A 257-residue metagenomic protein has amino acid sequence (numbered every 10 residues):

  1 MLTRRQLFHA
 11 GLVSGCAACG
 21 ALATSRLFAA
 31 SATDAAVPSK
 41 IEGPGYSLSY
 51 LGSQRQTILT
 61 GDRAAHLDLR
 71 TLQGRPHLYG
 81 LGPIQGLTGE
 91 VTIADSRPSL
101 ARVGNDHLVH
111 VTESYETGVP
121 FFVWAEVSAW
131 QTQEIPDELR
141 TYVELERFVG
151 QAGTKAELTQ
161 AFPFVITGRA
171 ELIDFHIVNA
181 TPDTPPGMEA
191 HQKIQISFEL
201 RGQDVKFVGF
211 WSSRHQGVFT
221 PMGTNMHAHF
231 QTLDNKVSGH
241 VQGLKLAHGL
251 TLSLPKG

Functional and structural regions predicted by a protein language model:
M1-G15: N-terminal secretory signal peptides and thylakoid transit peptides that target proteins across membranes
M1-L2, L22-Y46: C-terminal segment of N-terminal export signals and the immediately downstream linker at the start of the mature
D34-D68: Short, extreme N-terminal leader segments that mark the start of a protein/domain
D34-G45, G80-P83, E113-S213, V218-G223 (+1 more regions): Cysteine-centric segments in proteins
L59-G118: N-terminal low-complexity or amphipathic/hydrophobic leaders
T88-T92, P163, H227: Short, surface-exposed charged micro-motifs
A101-G104, T112, H176, K236-L246: Short amphipathic beta-strand/extended segments with alternating polar/hydrophobic composition
G209, T220-L233, S238-Q242: Active-site scaffold segments
